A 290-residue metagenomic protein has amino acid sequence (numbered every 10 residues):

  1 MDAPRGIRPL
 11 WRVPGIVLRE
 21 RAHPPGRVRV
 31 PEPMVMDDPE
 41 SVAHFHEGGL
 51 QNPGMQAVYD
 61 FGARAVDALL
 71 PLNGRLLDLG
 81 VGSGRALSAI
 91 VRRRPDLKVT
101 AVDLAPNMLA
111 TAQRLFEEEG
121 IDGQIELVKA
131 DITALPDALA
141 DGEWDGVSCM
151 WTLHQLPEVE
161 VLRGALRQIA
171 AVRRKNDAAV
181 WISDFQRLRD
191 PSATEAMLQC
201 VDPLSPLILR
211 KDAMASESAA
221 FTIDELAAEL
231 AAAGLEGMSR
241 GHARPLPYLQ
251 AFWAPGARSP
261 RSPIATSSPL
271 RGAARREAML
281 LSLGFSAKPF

Functional and structural regions predicted by a protein language model:
D2-P71: Conserved class I S-adenosyl-L-methionine
L77, S83-A134: Class I SAM-dependent methyltransferase SAM/SAH-binding core
A134-D141: Short conserved loop adjoining the S-adenosyl-L-methionine
S148: A conserved beta-strand element that flanks and buttresses the S-adenosyl-L-methionine
L156-Q168: A short, conserved alpha-helix within the catalytic core of class I
N176-D184: Conserved beta-strand signature within the Rossmann-like core of class I S-adenosyl-L-methionine
S183-L230: C-terminal alpha-helical "lid/dimerization" subdomain adjacent to the S-adenosyl-L-methionine
G237-F252, G256-F290: Rossmann-like AdoMet/SAM-dependent catalytic core
